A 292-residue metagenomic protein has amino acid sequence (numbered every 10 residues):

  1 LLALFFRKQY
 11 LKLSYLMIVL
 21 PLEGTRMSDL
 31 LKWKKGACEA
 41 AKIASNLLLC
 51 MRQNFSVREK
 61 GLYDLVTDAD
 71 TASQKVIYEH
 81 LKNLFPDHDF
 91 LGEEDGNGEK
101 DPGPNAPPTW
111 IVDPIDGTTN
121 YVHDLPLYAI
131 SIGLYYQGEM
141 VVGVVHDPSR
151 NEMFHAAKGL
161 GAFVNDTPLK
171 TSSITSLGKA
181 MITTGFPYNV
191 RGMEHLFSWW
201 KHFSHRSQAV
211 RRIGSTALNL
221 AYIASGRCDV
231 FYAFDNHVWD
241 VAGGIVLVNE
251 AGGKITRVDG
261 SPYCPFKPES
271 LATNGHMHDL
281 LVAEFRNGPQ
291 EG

Functional and structural regions predicted by a protein language model:
L2-L11: Extreme N-terminal basic, low-complexity initiation segments that serve as generic localization/processing leaders
Y10-K12, M17-I18, L22-E39, K201-S204 (+1 more regions): Oxyanion/phosphate-interacting regions
Y15-I115, H276, E291-G292: N-terminal subdomain of lithium-sensitive/metallo-dependent phosphomonoesterases centered on the IMPase/IPPase/PAP
L48, D70, L81, T118 (+6 more regions): Residue-level signal for inorganic ion chemistry
K60, E93, I213-S215, V258: Conserved beta-strand termini and adjacent loop/short-helix elements that scaffold enzyme active sites in alpha/beta
D87-D89, A209, D229, K254: Residue-level detector of anion-binding/catalytic polar loops
A106-P148: Glycine-rich active-site/cofactor-binding loop and its immediate structural neighborhood
G133-L220, K267-G292: Acidic beta-strand-loop-alpha-helix segment within the catalytic core of divalent metal-dependent phosphate-processing
